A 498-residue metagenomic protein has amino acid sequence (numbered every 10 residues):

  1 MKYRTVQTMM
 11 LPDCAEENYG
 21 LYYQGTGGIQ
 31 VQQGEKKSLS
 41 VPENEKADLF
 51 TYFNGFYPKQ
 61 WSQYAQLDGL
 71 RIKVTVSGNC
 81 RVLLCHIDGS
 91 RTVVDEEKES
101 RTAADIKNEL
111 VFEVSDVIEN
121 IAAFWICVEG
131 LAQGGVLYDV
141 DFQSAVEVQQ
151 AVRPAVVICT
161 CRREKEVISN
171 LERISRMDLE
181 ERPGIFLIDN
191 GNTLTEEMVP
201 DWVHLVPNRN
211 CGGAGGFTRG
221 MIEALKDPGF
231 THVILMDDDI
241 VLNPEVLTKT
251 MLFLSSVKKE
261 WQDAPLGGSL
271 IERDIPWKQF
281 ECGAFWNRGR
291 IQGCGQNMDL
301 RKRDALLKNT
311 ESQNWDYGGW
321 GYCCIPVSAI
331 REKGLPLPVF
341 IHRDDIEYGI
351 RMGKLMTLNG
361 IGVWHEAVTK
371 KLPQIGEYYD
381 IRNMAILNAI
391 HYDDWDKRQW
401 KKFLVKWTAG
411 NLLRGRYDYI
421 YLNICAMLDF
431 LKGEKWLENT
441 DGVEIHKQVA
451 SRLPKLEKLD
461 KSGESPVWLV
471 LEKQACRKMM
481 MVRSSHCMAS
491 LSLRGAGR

Functional and structural regions predicted by a protein language model:
M1-E129, R382-R498: Terminal low-complexity segments of carbohydrate-biosynthetic enzymes
Y138-V146, L358-Q374: Active-site donor/metal-binding and catalytic loop motifs of nucleotide-sugar-dependent glycosylation enzymes
E172-R182: Short, acidic, metal-binding catalytic loop of nucleotide-sugar glycosyltransferases
M198-G215, E223: Conserved donor nucleotide-binding strand/loop of the catalytic core
K226, P244-Q292: Conserved donor NDP-sugar-binding/catalytic core segment of glycosyltransferases
P228-V241: Short beta-strand-to-loop acidic/aromatic patch adjacent to the donor-nucleotide binding site
Q296-C323, K371: A recurrent flexible, glycine/aromatic-enriched loop bordering the glycosyltransferase active site that acts as
G318-Y322, R331-I350, L355-L358, G362 (+1 more regions): Donor nucleotide-sugar recognition loop
